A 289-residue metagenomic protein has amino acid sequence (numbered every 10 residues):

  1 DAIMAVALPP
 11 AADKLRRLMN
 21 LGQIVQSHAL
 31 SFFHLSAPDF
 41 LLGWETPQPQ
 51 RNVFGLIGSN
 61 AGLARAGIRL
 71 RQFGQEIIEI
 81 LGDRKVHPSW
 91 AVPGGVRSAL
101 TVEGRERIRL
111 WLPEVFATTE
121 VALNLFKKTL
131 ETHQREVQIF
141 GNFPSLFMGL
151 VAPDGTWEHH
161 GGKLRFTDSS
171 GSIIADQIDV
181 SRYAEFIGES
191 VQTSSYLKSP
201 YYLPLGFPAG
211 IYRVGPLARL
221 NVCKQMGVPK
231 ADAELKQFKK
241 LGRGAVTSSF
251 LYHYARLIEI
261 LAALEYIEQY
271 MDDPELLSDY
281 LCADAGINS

Functional and structural regions predicted by a protein language model:
D1-S289: Active-site bordering "gate/hinge" segments that shape substrate access to catalytic or cofactor-binding pockets
